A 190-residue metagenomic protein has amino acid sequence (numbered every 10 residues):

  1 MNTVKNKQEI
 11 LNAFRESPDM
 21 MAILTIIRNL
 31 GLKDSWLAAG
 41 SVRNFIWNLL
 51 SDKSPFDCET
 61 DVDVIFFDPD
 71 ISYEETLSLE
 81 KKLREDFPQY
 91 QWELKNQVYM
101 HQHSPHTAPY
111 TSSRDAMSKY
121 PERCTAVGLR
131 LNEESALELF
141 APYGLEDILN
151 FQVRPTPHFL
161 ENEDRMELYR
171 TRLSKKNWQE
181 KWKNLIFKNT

Functional and structural regions predicted by a protein language model:
M1-T190: Catalytic cores of the polymerase beta-like nucleotidyltransferase superfamily and closely associated nucleotide
